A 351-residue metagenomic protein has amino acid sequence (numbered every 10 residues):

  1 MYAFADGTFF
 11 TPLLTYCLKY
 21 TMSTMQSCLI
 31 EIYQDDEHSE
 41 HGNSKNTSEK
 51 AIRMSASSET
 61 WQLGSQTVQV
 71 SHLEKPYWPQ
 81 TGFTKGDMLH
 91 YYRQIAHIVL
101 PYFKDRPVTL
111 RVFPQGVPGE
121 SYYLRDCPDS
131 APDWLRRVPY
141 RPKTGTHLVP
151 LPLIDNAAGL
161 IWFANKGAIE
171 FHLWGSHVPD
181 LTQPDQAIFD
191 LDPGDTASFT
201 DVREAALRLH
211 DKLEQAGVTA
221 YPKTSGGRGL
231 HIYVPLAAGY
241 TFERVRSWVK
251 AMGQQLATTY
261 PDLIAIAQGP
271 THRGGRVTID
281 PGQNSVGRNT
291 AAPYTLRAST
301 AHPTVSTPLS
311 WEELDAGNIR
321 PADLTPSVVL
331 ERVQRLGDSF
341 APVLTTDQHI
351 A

Functional and structural regions predicted by a protein language model:
A3-G7, T21, D36-E37, G42: Short hydrophobic alpha-helical segments enriched in small aliphatic residues
C17, C28-F83, D87-H90, L100 (+4 more regions): C-terminal accessory nucleic-acid interaction domains of nucleic acid-metabolism proteins
I52-G64, Q94, I98-I188, D192-D195 (+5 more regions): SsDNA-processing nucleotidyl-transfer enzymes
Y91, F199-V218, V245-Y260: Long, well-ordered alpha-helical scaffolding segments within enzyme catalytic domains, especially pronounced
L110-F113, A220-G226, A267-T271: Short beta-strand
S225-V234: Short, conserved phosphate-binding/catalytic loop or strand-edge motifs used in phosphoryl-/nucleotidyl-transfer
Y233-V245: Catalytic palm subdomain of template-directed nucleic-acid polymerases, centered on the conserved carboxylate motif
